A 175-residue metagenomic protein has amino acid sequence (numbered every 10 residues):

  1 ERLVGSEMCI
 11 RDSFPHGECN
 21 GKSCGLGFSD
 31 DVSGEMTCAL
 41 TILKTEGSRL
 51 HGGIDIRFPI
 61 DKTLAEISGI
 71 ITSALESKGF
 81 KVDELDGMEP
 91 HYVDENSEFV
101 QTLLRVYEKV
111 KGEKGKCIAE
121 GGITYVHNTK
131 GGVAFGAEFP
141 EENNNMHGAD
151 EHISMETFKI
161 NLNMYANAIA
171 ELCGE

Functional and structural regions predicted by a protein language model:
E1-G5, C9-I10: Single conserved hydrophobic/aromatic residue that forms the stacking wall/gate of nucleotide- or nucleobase-binding
N20-T45: A structural supersecondary motif
S33-M36, L75-K81, E108-K114: Short secondary-structure junctions
E35-T37, R49-G53, K130-G132: Active-site lining segments that contact anionic ligands and/or coordinate catalytic metals
A39-K44, G53-I60, F80-V100, G121-I123: A short beta-alpha structural unit
E46-S48, L104-V106, E113-C173: Zn-dependent metallopeptidase/amidohydrolase metal-coordination segment
G47, A65-E66: A structural signal for the main folded, soluble domain(s) of proteins
E66-L75: Short amphipathic alpha-helices in soluble, non-transmembrane regions that often serve as interface/regulatory elements
